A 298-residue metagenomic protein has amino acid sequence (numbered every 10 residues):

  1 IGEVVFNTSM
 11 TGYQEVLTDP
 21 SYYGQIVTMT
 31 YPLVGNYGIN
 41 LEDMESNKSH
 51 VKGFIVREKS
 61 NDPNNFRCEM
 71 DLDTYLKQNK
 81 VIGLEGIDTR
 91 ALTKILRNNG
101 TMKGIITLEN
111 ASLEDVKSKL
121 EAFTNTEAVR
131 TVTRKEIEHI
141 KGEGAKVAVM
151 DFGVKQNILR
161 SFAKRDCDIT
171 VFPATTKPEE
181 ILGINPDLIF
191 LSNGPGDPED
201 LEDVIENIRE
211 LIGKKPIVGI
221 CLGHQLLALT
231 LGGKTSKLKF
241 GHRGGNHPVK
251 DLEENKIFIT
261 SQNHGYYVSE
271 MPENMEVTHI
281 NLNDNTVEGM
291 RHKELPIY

Functional and structural regions predicted by a protein language model:
I1-E179, G183-I184, P198: RNA-binding accessory domains that recognize and position tRNA/RNA substrates
K59, G194, L295: Flexible loop residues that form catalytic and substrate-binding hotspots at small-molecule/glycan-binding clefts
R97, R160-A163, L201-V204, L229-G233 (+1 more regions): Short amphipathic alpha-helical segments
G144-A148, D168, P216, I259 (+1 more regions): Residues that mark the start of a beta-strand
L188, S192-I259, G265: Cysteine-nucleophile active-site neighborhood
K256-L295: Catalytic beta-strand/loop cores that center a nucleophilic Ser/Cys/Thr and support acyl-enzyme chemistry
